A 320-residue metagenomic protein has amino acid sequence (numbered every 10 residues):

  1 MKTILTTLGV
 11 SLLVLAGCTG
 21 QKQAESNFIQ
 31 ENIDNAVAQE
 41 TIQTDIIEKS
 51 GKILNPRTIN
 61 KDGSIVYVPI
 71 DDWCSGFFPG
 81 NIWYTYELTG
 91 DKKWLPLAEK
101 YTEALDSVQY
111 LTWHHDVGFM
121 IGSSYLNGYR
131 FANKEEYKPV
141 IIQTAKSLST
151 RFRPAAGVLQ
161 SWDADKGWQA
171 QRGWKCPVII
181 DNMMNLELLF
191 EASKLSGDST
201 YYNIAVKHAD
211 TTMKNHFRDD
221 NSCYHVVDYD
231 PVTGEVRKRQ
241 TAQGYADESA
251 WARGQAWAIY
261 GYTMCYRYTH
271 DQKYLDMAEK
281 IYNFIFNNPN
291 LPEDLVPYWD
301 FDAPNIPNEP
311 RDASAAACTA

Functional and structural regions predicted by a protein language model:
K2-T3, Q21-Q23: Non-catalytic N-terminal targeting/anchoring module and adjacent flexible stem/linker that precedes the structured
K2-V10: Sec-dependent signal peptide recognition, specifically the positively charged N-region followed immediately by
V10-S11, G128: Alpha-helical transmembrane segments and their immediate juxtamembrane flanks in integral membrane proteins
L15-G17: C-terminal motif of bacterial Sec signal peptides marking the signal peptidase cleavage site
K22-A320: Glycan-recognition and catalytic cores of secretory/periplasmic carbohydrate-active enzymes
